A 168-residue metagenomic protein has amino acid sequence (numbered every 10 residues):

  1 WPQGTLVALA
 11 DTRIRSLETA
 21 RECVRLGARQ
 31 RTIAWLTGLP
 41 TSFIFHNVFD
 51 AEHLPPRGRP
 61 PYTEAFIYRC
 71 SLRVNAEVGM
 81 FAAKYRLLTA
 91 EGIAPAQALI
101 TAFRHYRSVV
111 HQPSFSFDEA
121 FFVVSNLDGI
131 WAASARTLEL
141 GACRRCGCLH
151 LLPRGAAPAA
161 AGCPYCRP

Functional and structural regions predicted by a protein language model:
W1-R21, L26, R31-P168: Long, charge-rich, low-complexity intrinsically disordered regions
